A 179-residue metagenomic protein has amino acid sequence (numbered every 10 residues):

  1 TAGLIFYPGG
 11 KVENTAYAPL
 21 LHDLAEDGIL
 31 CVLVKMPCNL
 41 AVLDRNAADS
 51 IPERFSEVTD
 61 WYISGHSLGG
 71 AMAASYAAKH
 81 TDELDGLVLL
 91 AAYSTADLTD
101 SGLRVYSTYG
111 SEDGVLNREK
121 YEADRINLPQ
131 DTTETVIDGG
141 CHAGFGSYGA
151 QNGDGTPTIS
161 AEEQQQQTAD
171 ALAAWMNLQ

Functional and structural regions predicted by a protein language model:
T1-G9: Short beta-strand element of the alpha/beta-hydrolase
P8-V12, S111: Active-site glycine-rich loops that stabilize anionic/oxyanionic intermediates across multiple enzyme folds
V12-L20, R118-E119: The serine-hydrolase catalytic nucleophile loop
L21-A41: Conserved alpha/beta-hydrolase
S64-A73: Gly/Ala-rich beta-loop-alpha elbow adjacent to hydrolase catalytic centers
S101, S107-Y109: Short beta-strand/loop motif that positions the catalytic acidic residue of the alpha/beta-hydrolase fold
Y109-E163: Active-site-adjacent alpha-helix of alpha/beta-hydrolase-fold enzymes
